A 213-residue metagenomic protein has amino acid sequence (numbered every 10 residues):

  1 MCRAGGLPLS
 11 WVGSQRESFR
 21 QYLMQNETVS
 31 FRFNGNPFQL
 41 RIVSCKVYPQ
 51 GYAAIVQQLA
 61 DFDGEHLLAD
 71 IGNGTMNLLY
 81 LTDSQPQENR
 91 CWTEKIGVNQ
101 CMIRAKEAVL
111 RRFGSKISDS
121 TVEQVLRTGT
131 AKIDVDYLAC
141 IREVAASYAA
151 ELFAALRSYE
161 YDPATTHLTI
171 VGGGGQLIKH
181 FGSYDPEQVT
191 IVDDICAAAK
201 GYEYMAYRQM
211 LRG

Functional and structural regions predicted by a protein language model:
M1-L68, Q85-Q100, R112, S120-G213: Nucleotide/phosphate-binding catalytic cleft detector across ATP-hydrolyzing and phosphate-transferring enzymes
A69-N73: Active-site-proximal alpha-helical scaffolds that flank and shape metal-associated catalytic sites
M76-Y80: Short beta-strand scaffold segments in enzyme catalytic cores
V109: Conserved hydrophobic residues forming the short capping helix/wall of the S-adenosyl-L-methionine
